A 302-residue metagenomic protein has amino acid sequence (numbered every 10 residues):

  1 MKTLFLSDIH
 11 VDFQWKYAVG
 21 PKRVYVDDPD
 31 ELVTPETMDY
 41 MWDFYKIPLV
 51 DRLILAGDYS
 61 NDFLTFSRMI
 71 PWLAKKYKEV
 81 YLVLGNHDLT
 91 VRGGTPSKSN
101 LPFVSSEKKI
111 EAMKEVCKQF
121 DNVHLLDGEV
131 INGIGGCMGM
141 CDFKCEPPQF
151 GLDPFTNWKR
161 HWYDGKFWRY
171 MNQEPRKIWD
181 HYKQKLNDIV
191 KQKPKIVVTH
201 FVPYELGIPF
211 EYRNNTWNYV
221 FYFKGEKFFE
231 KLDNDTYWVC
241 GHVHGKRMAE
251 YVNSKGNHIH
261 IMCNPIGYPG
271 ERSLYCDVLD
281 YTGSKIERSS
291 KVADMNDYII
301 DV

Functional and structural regions predicted by a protein language model:
M1-L82, D88-P102: N-terminal active-site segment of His-dependent metallophosphoesterases
F5-S7, L53-D58, Y81-N86, H124-D127 (+3 more regions): Active-site neighborhood of phospho(di)ester-bond hydrolases with catalytic His/Asp-centered motifs
H10-K16, S60-L64, H87-L101, D142-E146 (+3 more regions): Active-site environment of divalent metal-dependent phosphoester hydrolases
S67-P71, S106-I110, R213-G225: Charged helix-capping and loop-helix junction motifs
R68-A74, E115-N132, Y182-K193: Short amphipathic alpha-helices and their capping/turn segments at secondary-structure boundaries
E79-G151, F155-Y163: A basic- and aromatic-enriched beta-loop-alpha substructure that forms the phosphate/nucleotide- and DNA/RNA-contacting
I131, N218, F223-T236, H244-V302: Binuclear metal-dependent phosphoesterase catalytic core
G135-N215: Active-site-proximal loop/helix segment associated with metal-binding centers of metalloenzymes
